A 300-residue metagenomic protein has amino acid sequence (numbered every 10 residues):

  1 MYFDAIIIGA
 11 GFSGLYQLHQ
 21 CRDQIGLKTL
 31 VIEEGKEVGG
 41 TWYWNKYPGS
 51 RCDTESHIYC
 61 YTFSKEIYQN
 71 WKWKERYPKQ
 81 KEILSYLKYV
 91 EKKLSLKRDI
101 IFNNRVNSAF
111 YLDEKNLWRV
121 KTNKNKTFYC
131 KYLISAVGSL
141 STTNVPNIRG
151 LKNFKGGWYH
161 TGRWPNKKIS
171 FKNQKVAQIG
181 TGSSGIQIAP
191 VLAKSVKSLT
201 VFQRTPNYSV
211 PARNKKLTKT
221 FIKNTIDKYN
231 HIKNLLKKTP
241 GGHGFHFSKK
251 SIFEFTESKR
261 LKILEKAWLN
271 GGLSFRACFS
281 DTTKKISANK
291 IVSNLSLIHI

Functional and structural regions predicted by a protein language model:
M1-A5, A10-L151, K167-K168, T181 (+1 more regions): N-terminal FAD-binding dinucleotide-binding subdomain shared by FAD-dependent oxidases/monooxygenases
L117, G157-R163: Short gly/ser/thr-rich secondary-structure transition/capping motifs
T161-G162, K172, N224, I300: Intrinsically disordered, low-complexity serine/threonine-rich segments
R163-K168, I188-A189: Catalytic micro-motifs at enzyme active sites that drive phosphoryl/nucleotidyl and oxygen chemistry
K168-V176: Glycine-rich NAD(P)-binding loop of Rossmann-like domains
V176-V196: Rossmann-like NAD(P)H-binding beta-loop-alpha module
